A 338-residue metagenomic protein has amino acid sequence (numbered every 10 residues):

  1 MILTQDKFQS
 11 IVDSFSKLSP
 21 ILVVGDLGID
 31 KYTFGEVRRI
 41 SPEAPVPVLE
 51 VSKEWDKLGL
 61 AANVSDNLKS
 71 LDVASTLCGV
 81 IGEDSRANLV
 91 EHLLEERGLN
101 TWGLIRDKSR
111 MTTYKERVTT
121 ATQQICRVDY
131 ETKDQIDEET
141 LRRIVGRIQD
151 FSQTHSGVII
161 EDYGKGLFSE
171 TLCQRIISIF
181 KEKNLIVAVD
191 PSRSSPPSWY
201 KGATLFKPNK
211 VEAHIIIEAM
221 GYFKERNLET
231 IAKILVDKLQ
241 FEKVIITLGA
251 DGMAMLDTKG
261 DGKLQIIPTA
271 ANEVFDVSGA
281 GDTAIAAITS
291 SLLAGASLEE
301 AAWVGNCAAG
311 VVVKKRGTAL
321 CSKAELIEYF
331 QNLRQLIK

Functional and structural regions predicted by a protein language model:
I2-Q9, S14, P20-I21, P42 (+2 more regions): Substrate-binding N-lobe of the ribokinase-like
L3-I11, Q135, T154, T171-I186 (+2 more regions): Conserved phosphate-binding/catalytic region of the ribokinase-like
L18-I29: Acidic-leg catalytic submotif of subtilisin-like serine proteases
I21-V23, V187, F206, V244: Residue-level marker for buried hydrophobic side chains located in beta-strands that build the well-ordered beta-sheet
L27, Y163, T283: Active-site metal-binding loops of divalent metal-dependent hydrolases
K31-F34: Extended acidic/charged loop-beta regions that coordinate divalent cations and stabilize anionic phosphate/carboxylate
V37-V46, K115-Y130, D134-I136, R142-I144 (+4 more regions): Conserved beta-alpha-beta core of the PfkB/ribokinase-like small-molecule kinase fold
K69-T76, Q153-I159, I179, L239: Short, surface-exposed connector motifs at secondary-structure boundaries
